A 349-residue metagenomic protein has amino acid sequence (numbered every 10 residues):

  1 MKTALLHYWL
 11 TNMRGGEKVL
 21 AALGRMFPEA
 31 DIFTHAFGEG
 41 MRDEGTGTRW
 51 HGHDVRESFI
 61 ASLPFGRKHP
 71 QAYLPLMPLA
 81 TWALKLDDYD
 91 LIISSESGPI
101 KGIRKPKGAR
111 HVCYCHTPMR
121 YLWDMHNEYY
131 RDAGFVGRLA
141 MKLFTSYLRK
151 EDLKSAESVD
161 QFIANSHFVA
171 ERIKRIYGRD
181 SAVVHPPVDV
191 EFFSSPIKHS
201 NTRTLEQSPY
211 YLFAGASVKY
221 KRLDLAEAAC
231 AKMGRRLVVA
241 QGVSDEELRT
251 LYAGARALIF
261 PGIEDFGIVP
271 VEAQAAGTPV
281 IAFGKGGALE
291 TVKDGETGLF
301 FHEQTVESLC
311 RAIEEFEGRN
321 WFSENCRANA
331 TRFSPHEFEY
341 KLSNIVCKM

Functional and structural regions predicted by a protein language model:
E29-K101: Active-site donor-binding segments of glycosyltransferases and PAPS-dependent sulfotransferases
R131-F162, A170: Membrane-proximal helix-turn-helix segments that form the acceptor-binding/catalytic region of lipid-linked
E171, R175, V188-N201: Acidic anion/phosphate-binding donor-loop and adjacent secondary structure in glycosyltransferase catalytic cores
T250-A255, L342: Short alpha-helical donor nucleotide-sugar binding micro-motif in glycosyltransferases
A253-D265, T278: Acidic donor-binding loop of glycosyltransferase active sites
P279-F283, V292: Short hydrophobic beta-strand element within catalytic cores of glycosyltransferases and related nucleotide-activated
D294-G295, L299-V306, I313-N320: Conserved acidic donor-binding segment of nucleotide-sugar-dependent glycosyltransferases
Q304, E317-C347: A charged, aromatic-enriched C-terminal amphipathic alpha-helix characteristic of glycosyltransferases across folds
